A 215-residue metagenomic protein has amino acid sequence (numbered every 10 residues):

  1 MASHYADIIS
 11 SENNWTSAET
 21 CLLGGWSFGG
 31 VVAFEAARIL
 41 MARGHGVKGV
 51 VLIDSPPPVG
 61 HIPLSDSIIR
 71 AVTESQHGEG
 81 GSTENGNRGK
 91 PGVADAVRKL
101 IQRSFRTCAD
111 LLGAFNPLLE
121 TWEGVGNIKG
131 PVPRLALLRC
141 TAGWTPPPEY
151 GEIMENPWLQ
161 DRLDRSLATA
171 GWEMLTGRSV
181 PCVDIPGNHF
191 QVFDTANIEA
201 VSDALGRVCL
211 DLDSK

Functional and structural regions predicted by a protein language model:
M1-K215: A hydrolase-biased, glycine/serine/histidine/acidic-enriched motif that marks catalytic-domain neighborhoods in diverse
